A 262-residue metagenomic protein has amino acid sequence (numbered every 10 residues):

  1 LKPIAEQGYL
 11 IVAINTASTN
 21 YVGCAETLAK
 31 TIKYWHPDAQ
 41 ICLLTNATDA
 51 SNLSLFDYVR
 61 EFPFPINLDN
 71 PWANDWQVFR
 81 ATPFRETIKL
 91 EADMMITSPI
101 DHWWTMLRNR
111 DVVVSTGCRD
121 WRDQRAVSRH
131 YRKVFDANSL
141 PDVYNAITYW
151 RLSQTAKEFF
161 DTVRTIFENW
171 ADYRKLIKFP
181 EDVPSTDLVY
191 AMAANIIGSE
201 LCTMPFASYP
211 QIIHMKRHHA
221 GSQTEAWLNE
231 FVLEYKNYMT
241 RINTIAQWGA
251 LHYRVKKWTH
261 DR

Functional and structural regions predicted by a protein language model:
L1-I11, L43, S54-R60, F135-I147 (+1 more regions): A glycosyltransferase accessory/donor-loop signature
S18, G23, L43, A81 (+1 more regions): Catalytic phosphate/metal-binding cores of nucleic-acid and nucleotide-processing enzymes, i.e., regions that mediate
V22-K30: Short amphipathic alpha-helical segment that frequently serves as the phosphate-/nucleotide-binding helix
T31-A39: Short, acidic, metal-binding catalytic loop of nucleotide-sugar glycosyltransferases
D38-A47: Short, hydrophobic beta-strand segments that form beta-sheet elements in well-ordered domains
N46-T82: Active-site-proximal specificity loops/subdomain of glycosyltransferases
E61, N74-R125: GT-A fold catalytic core of metal-dependent nucleotide-sugar glycosyltransferases, centered on the diacidic
V114-H130, V134, S139-D142: Class I SAM-dependent methyltransferase SAM-binding "motif I" and its flanking Rossmann-like core
